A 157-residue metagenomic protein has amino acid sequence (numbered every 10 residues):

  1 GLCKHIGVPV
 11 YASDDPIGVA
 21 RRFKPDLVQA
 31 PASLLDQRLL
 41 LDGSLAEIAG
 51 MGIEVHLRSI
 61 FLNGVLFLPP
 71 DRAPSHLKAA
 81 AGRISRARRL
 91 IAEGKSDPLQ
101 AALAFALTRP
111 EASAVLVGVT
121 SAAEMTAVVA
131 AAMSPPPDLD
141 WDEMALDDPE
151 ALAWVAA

Functional and structural regions predicted by a protein language model:
G1-V155: Beta/alpha (TIM)-barrel catalytic core signal, keyed to glycine-rich beta->alpha loops juxtaposed to Asp/Glu that bind
